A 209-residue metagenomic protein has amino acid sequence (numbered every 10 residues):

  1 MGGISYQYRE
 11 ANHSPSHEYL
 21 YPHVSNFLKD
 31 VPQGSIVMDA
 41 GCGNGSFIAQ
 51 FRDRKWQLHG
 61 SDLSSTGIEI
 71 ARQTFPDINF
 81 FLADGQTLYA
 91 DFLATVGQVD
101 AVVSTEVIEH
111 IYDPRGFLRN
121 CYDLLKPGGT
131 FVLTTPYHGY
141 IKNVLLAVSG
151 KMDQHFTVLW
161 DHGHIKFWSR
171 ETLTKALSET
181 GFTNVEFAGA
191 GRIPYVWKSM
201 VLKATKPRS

Functional and structural regions predicted by a protein language model:
M1-A101, R115-L118, L133-T135, Q154-H162 (+3 more regions): Conserved N-terminal segment of class I S-adenosyl-L-methionine
T87, E109, Y140: Active-site micro-motifs of SAM-dependent methyltransferase domains
A101-V107: A short beta-strand submotif of the Rossmann-like class I SAM-dependent methyltransferase core that lines
Y112-G116, N143: Short N-terminal helix/helix-N-cap motif within the alpha/beta-hydrolase-1
G116-P127: A short glycine-rich, Lys/Arg-flanked "PGG" loop and its adjoining helix->strand segment in the class I
L133-Q154: Conserved class I S-adenosyl-L-methionine
